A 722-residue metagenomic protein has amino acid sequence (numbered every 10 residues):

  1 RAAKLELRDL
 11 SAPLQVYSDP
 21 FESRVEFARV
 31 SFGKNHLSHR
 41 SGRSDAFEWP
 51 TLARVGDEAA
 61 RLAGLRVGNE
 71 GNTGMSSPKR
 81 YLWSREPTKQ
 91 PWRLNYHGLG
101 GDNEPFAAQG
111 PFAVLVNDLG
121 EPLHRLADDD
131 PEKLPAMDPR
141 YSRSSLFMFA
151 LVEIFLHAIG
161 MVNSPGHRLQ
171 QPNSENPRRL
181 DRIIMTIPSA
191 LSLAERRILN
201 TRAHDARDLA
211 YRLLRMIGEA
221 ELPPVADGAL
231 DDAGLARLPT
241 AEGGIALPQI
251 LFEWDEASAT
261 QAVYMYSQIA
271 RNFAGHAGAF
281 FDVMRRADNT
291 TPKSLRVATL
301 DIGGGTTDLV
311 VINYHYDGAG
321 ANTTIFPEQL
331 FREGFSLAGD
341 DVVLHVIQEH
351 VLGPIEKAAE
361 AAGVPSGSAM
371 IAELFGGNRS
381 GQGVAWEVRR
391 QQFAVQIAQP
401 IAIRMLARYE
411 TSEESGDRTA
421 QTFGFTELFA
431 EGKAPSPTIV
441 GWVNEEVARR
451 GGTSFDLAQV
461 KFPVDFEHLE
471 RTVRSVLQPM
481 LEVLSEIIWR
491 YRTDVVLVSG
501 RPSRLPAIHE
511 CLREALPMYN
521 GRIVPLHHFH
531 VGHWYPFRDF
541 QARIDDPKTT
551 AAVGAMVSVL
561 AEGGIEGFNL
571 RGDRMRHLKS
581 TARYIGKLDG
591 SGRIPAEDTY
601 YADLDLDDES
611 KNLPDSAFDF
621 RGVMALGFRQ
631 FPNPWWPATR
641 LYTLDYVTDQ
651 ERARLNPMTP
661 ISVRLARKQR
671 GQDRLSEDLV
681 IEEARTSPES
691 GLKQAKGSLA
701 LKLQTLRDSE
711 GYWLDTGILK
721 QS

Functional and structural regions predicted by a protein language model:
R1-E121, A338-A358, G381, W386 (+3 more regions): Early-domain small/polar-rich strand-loop-helix modules and first-structured segments of the mature chain
R1-L5, Q15, S258-A259, Y264-P354 (+1 more regions): Glycine-rich phosphate-binding loop of actin/hexokinase-like ATP-binding domains
E70-G74, D138-V162, S192-L199, W254-Y264 (+4 more regions): Phosphate/oxyanion-binding active-site loops and adjacent basic polyanion-contact surfaces
N72-K79, R85-V297, Q694, L701 (+1 more regions): Nucleotide/phosphate-binding catalytic cleft detector across ATP-hydrolyzing and phosphate-transferring enzymes
L82-P87, P91-H124, P135-P139, E242-L247 (+4 more regions): Gly/charged contiguous loops adjacent to phosphate- or pyrophosphate-bearing nucleotide/cofactor binding elements
F147-E175, Q261-T290, W442-T493, I508-C511 (+1 more regions): Phosphate/ATP-binding catalytic cores across multiple sugar-kinase/actin-like superfamilies, primarily ASKHA
R182-I198, T493-L512: Glycine-rich phosphate-binding loops at beta-strand->alpha-helix junctions
G275, A279, N289-T291, E356-A385 (+2 more regions): Acidic, glycine/GT-rich loop-and beta-edge segments that sit at the periphery of enzyme/chaperone cores
